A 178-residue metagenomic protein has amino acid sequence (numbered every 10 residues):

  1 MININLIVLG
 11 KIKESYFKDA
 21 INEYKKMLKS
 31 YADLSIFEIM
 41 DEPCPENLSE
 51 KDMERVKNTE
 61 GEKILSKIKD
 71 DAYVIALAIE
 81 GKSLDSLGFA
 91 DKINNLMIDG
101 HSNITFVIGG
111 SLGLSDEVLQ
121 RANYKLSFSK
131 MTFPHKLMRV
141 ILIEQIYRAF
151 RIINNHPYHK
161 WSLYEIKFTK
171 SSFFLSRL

Functional and structural regions predicted by a protein language model:
M1-L28: N-terminal beta1-alpha1 ligand-phosphate binding loop
I12, I79-K82, G110-L112: Short glycine-rich anion-binding loops that position phosphate/pyrophosphate groups of nucleotides and phosphorylated
A32, D71-A72, A122: Short, well-ordered alpha-helix to beta-strand connector turns
S35-F37: General small-molecule cofactor/ligand-binding pocket signal
M40-N103: S-adenosyl-L-methionine/SAH cofactor-binding core of RNA-modifying enzymes
D116-K160: Structured adenosyl-cofactor binding patch, chiefly the S-adenosyl-L-methionine
L175-R177: Short, intrinsically disordered C-terminal tails of secreted or membrane-associated proteins
